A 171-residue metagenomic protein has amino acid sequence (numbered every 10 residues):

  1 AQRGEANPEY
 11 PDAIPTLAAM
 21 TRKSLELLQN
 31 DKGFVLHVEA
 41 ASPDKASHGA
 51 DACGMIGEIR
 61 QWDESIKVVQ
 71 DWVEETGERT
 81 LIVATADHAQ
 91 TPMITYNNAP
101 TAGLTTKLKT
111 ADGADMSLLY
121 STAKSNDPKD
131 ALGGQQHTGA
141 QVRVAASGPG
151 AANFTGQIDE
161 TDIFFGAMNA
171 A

Functional and structural regions predicted by a protein language model:
A1-A171: A post-motif C-terminal structural segment
